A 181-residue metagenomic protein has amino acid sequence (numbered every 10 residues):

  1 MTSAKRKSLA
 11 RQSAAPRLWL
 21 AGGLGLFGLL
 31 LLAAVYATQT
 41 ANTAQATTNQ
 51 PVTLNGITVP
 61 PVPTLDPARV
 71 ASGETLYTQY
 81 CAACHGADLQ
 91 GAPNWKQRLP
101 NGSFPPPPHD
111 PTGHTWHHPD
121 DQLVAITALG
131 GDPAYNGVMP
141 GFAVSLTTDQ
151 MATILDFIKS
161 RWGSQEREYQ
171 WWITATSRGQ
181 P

Functional and structural regions predicted by a protein language model:
M1-A15: N-terminal Lys/Arg-rich, disordered targeting/topogenic segments
Q12-G25: Membrane interfacial helix-start segments of signal peptides and signal-anchor transmembrane helices
G22-V35: Hydrophobic membrane-insertion alpha-helices, especially the h-region of bacterial N-terminal signal peptides
A33-A46: Hydrophobic single-pass membrane-insertion segments
A46-L76, E168: Electrostatic cytochrome c docking/interface patches
A68, E74-F104, L129-G137, R161-E168: Periplasmic/extracellular electron-transfer cofactor-ligation site, primarily the c-type cytochrome heme-c attachment
F104-Q122, G141-M151: Electron-transfer interface patches adjacent to heme c in soluble/periplasmic c-type cytochromes and di-/multiheme
N136-P181: Flexible coil segments in periplasmic/lumen-exposed cytochrome c-class electron-transfer proteins
